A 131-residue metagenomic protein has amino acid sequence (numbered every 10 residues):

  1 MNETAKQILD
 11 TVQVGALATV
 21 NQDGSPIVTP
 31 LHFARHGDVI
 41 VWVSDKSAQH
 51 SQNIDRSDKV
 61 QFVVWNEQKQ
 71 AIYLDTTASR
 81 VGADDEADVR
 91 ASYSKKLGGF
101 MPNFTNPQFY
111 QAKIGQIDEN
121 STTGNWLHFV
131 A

Functional and structural regions predicted by a protein language model:
M1-G15: Extreme N-terminal tail/first-helix region
K6, H32, Q52, F100-P102: Short secondary-structure boundary/capping segments
L9, I54, S92-Y93: A generic structural signal for nonpolar/aromatic side chains embedded in well-ordered alpha-helices
V12-K46, Q52-I54, V60-V64, Y73-L74: Short beta-strand segments
Q13-V14, K59, G98, I117: Generic structural signal for secondary-structure transition and capping sites
Q70-A131: Charged, gly/pro-rich active-site loop segments
